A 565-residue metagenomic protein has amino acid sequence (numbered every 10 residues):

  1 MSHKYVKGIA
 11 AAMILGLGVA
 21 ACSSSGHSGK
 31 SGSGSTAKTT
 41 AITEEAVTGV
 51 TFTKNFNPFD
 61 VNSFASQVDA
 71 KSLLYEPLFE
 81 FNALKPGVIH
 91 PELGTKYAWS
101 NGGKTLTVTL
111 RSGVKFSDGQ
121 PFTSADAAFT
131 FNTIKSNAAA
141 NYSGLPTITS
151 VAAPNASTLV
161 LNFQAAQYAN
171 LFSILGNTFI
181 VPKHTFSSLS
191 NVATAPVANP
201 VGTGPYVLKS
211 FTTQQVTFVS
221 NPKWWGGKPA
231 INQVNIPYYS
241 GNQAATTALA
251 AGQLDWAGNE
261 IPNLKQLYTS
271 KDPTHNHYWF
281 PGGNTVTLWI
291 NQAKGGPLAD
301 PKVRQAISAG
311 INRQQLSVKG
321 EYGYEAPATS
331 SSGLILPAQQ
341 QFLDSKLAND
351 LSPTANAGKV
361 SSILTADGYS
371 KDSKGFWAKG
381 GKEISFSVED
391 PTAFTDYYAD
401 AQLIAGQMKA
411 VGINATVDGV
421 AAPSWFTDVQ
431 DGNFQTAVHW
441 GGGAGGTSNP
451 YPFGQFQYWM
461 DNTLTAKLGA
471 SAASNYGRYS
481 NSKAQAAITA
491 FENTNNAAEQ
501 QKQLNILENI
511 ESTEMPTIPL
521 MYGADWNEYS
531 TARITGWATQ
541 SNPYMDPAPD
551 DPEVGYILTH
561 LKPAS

Functional and structural regions predicted by a protein language model:
T36, S220, I311-S345, G358-S361 (+2 more regions): Detector for C-terminal structural segments
T43, A98, T109, S143-S187 (+1 more regions): Surface-exposed binding/hinge segments that line and control ligand-binding clefts or catalytic entry sites
E45-N101, N132, V201: N-terminal lobe/hinge region of extracytoplasmic solute-binding protein
L84, G176-K228, Q233, A357 (+2 more regions): Gly/Pro-rich hinge or "lid" segments in bacterial periplasmic/extracellular proteins
T95-A138, P154, V160-N162, A245 (+1 more regions): Aromatic- and charge-enriched surface segment that lines or borders ligand/interaction sites
T123-T130, A156-N162, G204-P205, N232-Q233 (+6 more regions): Alpha-helical secondary-structure segments
N141, S150-A152, K209-V219, N235-G295 (+4 more regions): Extracellular/periplasmic solute-recognition and catalytic clefts
T213, S370-A444: Ligand/substrate-recognition segments at binding pockets and active sites
